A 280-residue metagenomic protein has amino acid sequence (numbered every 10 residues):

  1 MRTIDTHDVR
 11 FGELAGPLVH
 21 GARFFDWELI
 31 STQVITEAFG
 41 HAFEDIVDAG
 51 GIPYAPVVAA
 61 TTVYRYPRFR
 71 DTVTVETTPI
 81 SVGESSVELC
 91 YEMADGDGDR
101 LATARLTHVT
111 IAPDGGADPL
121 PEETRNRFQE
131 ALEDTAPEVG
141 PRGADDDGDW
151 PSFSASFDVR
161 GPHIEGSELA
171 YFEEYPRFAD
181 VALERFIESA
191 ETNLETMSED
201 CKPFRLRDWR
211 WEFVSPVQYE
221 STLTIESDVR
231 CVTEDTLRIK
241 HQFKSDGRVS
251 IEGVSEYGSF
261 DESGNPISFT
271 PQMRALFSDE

Functional and structural regions predicted by a protein language model:
M1-V58, T103, T107-D208, E262-E280: Hot-dog-fold acyl-thioester-processing enzymes
T3, V63, P67-T72, P79-G143 (+2 more regions): HotDog/MaoC-like acyl-thioester-processing domains
T36-V87, L101-R105, I187-V232, L237 (+1 more regions): Hydrophobic beta-strand-centered segment that forms part of the acyl-chain substrate-binding groove
F69, Y91, Y171-F178, F186 (+2 more regions): Aromatic side chains
